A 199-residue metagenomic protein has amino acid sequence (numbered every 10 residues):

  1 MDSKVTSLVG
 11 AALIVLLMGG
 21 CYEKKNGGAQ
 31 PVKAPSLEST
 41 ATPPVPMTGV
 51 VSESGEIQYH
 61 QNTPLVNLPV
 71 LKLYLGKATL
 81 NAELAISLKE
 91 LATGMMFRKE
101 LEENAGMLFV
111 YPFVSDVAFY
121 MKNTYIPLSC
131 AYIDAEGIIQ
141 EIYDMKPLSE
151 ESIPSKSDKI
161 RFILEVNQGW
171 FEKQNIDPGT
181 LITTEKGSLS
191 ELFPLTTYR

Functional and structural regions predicted by a protein language model:
M1-V9: Bacterial N-terminal signal peptides that target proteins for export
G10-I14: Hydrophobic helical h-region of N-terminal Sec-dependent signal peptides in bacterial secretory/periplasmic proteins
L17-G20: C-terminal motif of bacterial Sec signal peptides marking the signal peptidase cleavage site
Y22-R199: Compact, glycine-rich, soluble single-domain proteins
